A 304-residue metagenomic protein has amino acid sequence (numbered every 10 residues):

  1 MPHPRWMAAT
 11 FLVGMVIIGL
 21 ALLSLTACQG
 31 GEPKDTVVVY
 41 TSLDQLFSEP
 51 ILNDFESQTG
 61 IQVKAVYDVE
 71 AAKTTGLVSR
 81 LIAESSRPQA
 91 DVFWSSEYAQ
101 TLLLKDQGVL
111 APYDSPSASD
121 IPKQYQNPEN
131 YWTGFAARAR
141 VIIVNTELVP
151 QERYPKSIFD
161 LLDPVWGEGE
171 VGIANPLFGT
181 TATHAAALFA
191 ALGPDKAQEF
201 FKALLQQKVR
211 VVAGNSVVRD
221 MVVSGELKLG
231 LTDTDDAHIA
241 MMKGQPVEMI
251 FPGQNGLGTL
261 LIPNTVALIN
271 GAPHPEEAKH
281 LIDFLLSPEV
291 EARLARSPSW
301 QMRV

Functional and structural regions predicted by a protein language model:
C28-L102: Early extracytoplasmic/lumenal segment of secretory-pathway proteins
Y40-L43, P128-W132, V144-E147, Q151-E152 (+3 more regions): Short beta-strand->loop
A71-L110, A118-N127, R219, A237-G244: Pocket-flanking alpha-helical
P88-F93, A111-V144, F159, E170-I173: A structural signal for short loop-to-beta-strand junctions that line the ligand-binding cleft of periplasmic/secreted
A111-S117, W132-T133, F159-L162, L229 (+2 more regions): Short beta-strand->loop
V141-L148, A186, A190, I262-E277 (+1 more regions): A bilobed periplasmic-binding-protein/Venus flytrap-type ligand-binding module shared by bacterial periplasmic
W166-P176, F284-V304: Periplasmic-binding protein-like
T181-P252: Ligand-binding pocket segment of bilobal, Venus flytrap-like solute-binding proteins
